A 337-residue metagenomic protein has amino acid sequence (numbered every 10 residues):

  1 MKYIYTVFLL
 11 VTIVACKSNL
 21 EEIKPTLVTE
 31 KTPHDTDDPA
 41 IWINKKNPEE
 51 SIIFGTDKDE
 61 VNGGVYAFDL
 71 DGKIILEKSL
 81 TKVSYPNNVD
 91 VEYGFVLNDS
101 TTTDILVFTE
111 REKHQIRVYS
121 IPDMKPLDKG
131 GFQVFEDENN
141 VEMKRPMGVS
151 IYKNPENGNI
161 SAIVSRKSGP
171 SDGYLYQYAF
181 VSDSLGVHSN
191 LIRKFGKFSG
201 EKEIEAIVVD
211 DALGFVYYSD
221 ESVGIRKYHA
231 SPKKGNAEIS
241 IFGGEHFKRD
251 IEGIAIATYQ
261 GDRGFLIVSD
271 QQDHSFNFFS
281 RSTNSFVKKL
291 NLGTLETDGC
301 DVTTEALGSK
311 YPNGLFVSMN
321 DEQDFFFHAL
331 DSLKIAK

Functional and structural regions predicted by a protein language model:
T26-G64: Beta-strand-rich domains and repeat architectures in extracellular enzymes and scaffolds, especially beta-propellers
T29-P33, S79-K82, D137-E142, F195-E201 (+2 more regions): Surface loop/turn motifs at the tips and blade-to-blade linkers of beta-strand repeat domains
D35-E49, N87-T102, R145-I160, E201-G214 (+2 more regions): Structural signature of eukaryotic scaffold interfaces centered on beta-propeller domains
N44-K46, L70-K73, F95-L97, V118-D128 (+6 more regions): Short loop/turn segments immediately following beta-strands, especially the blade-tip and inter-blade linker loops
L70-H114: Blade-loop segments of beta-propeller domains
E112-N159, S165: Asp-box/WD-like beta-propeller blade repeats and closely related beta-sheet repeat scaffolds
I241-G253, T283-L307: Conserved blade-ending motifs and adjacent loop-strand segments that build the rim/top face of beta-propeller domains
H246-F286: Loop/turn-rich, solvent-exposed surfaces of beta-rich toroidal or solenoidal domains
